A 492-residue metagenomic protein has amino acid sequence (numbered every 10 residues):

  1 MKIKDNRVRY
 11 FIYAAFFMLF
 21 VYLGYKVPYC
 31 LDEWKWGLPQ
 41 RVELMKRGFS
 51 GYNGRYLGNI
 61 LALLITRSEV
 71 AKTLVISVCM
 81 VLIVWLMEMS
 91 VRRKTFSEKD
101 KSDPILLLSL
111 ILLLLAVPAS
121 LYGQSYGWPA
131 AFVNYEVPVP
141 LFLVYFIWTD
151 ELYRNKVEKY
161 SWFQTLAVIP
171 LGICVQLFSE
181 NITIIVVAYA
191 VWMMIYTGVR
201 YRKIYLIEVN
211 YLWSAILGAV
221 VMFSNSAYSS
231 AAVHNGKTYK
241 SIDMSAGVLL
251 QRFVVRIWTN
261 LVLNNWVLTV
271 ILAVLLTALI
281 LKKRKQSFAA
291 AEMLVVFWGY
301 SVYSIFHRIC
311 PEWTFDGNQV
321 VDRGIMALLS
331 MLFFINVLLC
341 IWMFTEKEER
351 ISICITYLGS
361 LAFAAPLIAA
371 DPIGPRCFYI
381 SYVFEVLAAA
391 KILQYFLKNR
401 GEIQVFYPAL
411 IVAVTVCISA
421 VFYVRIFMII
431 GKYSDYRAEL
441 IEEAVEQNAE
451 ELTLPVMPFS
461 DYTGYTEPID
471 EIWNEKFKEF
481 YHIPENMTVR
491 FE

Functional and structural regions predicted by a protein language model:
K2-Y52, Y56, A62, T66-L86 (+4 more regions): Intrinsically disordered, polar/acidic, low-complexity terminal segments
A15, L106-A116, L212-W213, S287-R308 (+1 more regions): Transmembrane alpha-helix segments characteristic of polytopic inner-membrane glycan-assembly/cell-envelope
Y22-V75, P129, E180-A188, W192-C340 (+1 more regions): Transmembrane catalytic cores of multi-pass membrane glycosyltransferases and polysaccharide-assembly enzymes
I83-V91, L141-Y153, V187-I195, L272-T277 (+3 more regions): Transmembrane alpha-helical segments
I105-D150, S179, Q319-V337, A362-A389: Membrane-interface micro-motifs in multi-pass membrane enzymes
E151-I173, V209-N210, Q404-V405: Short hydrophobic alpha-helices at membrane interfaces in multi-pass membrane enzymes
W162-V191: Membrane-interface alpha helices of multi-pass inner-membrane proteins
A291-W298, L332, F344-L361, F396-A420: Signature aromatic-anchored transmembrane alpha helix within multi-pass, membrane-resident enzymes that catalyze glycan
